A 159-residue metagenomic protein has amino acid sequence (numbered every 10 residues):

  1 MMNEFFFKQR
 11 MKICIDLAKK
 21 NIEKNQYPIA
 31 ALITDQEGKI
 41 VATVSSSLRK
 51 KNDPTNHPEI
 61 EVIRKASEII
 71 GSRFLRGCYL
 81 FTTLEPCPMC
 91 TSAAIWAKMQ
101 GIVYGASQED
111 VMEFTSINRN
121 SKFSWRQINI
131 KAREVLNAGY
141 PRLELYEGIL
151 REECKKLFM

Functional and structural regions predicted by a protein language model:
M1-K24, A93-M159: Zinc-dependent deaminase
C14, A18-N21, A31, A42 (+2 more regions): Small-residue (primarily alanine) positions within well-ordered alpha-helices, especially packing/interaction faces
K24, Q36-E37: Short, ordered coil/turn segments that flank beta-strands lining enzyme active or ligand-binding pockets
I29-D35: Short beta-strand scaffold segments in enzyme catalytic cores
K39-L48, S107: Short beta->alpha transition motifs characteristic of CBS
S46-K51, N118: Short glycine-enriched, charge-decorated loop/helix-capping segments at active-site entrances that position
K50-I60, K65: A short, polar/charged loop-to-alpha-helix boundary motif
R64-G101: Helix-adjacent hinge/juxtasegments
